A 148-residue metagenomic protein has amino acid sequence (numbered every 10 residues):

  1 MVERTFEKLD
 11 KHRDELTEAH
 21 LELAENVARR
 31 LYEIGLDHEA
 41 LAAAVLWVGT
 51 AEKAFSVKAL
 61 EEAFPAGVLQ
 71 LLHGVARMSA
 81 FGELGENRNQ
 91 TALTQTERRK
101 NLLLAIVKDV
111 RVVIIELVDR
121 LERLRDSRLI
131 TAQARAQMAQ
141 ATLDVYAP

Functional and structural regions predicted by a protein language model:
M1-P148: Active-site helical microenvironments for divalent-metal-assisted chemistry
